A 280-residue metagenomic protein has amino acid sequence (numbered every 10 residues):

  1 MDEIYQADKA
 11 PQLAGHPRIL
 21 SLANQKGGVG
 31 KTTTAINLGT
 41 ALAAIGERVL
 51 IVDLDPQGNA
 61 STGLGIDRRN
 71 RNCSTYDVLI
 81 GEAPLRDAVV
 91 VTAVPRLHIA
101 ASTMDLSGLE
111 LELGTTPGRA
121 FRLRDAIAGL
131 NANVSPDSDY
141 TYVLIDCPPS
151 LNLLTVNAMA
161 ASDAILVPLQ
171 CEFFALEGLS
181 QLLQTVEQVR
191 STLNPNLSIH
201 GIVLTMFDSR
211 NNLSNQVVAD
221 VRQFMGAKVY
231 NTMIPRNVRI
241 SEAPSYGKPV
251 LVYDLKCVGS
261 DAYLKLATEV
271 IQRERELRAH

Functional and structural regions predicted by a protein language model:
M1-H280: P-loop NTP-binding core
